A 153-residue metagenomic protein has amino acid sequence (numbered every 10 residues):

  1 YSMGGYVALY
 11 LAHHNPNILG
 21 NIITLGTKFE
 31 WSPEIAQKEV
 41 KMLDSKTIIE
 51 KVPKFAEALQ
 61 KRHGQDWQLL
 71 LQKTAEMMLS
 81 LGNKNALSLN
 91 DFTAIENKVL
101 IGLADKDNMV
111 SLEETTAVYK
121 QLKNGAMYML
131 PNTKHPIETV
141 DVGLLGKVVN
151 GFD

Functional and structural regions predicted by a protein language model:
Y1-S2, A104: Conserved alpha/beta-hydrolase "nucleophile elbow" surrounding the catalytic nucleophile
Y6-V52: Flexible "cap/lid" loop of the alpha/beta hydrolase fold
P53-T74: Short glycine/proline- and acidic residue-enriched helix-loop micro-motifs that form flexible lids or anion-recognition
K73-D91: Active-site nucleophile elbow and catalytic-triad environment of alpha/beta-hydrolase enzymes
S88, N97, S111-K120: Short alpha-helix in the alpha/beta-hydrolase fold that links the catalytic acid
I95, I101-L103, D107: Short beta-strand/loop motif that positions the catalytic acidic residue of the alpha/beta-hydrolase fold
K106-V110, H135-P136: Acidic catalytic loop of the alpha/beta-hydrolase fold
G125-A126, P131-D153: Catalytic active-site module of serine/aspartate enzymes centered on a nucleophile-bearing elbow/loop
